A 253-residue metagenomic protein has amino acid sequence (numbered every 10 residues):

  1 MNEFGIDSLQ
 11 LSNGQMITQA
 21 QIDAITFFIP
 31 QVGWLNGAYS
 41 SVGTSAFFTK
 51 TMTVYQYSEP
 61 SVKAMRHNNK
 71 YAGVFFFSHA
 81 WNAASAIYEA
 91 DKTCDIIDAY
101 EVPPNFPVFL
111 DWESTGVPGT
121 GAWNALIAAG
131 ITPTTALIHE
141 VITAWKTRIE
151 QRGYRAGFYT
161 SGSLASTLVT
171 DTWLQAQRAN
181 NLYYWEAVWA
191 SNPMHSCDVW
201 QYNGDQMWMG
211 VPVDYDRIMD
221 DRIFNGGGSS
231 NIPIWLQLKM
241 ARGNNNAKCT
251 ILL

Functional and structural regions predicted by a protein language model:
M1-I22, T26, Y39, T170-W235: Functionally critical loop-and-helix segments that line ligand-binding/catalytic clefts of soluble enzyme domains
M1-R152: Substrate-binding cleft of extracellular glycoside hydrolase catalytic domains
L35, H79, T115, S163-A165 (+2 more regions): Short, solvent-exposed loop/turn segments at secondary-structure junctions
A72, R155-A156, Y184: Hydrophobic anchor at the start of a short beta-strand that flanks the dinucleotide cofactor-binding loop
F109, T160, E186-A190: A generic structural motif
I138, I142-W145, S163-A176: Active-site-adjacent substructure of cysteine-protease-like catalytic cores
I149-V169: Aromatic-lined carbohydrate-recognition surfaces of secreted/lumenal glycan-active proteins
S230-L253: Enriched but not universal
